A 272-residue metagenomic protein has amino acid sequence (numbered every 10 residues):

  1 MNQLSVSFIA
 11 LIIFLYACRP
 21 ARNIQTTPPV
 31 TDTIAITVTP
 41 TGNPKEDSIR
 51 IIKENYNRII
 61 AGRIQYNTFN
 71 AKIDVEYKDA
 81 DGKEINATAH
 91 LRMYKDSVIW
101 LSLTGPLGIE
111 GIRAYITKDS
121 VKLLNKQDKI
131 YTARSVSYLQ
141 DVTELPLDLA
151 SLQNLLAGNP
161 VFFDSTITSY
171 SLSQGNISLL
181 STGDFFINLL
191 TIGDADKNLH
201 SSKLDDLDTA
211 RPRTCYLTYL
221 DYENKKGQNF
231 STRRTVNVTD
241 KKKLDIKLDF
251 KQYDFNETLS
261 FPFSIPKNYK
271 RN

Functional and structural regions predicted by a protein language model:
M1-S7: Bacterial N-terminal signal peptides that target proteins for export
F14-A17: C-terminal motif of bacterial Sec signal peptides marking the signal peptidase cleavage site
R19-D74, A80-E84, K270-N272: N-terminal leader/targeting segments and the immediate start of mature chains
P20-I24, S169-N272: Gly/Pro-enriched, hydrophobic low-complexity segments that function as extracytoplasmic propeptides/linkers
A61-F69, A80-I85, R92-M93, L172 (+2 more regions): Edge/loop elements at the starts and ends of beta-strands within beta-rich repeat scaffolds
N70-R113, D119-S120: Post-signal peptide N-terminal segment of secreted/secretory-pathway proteins
V98-L149: An acidic-aromatic
